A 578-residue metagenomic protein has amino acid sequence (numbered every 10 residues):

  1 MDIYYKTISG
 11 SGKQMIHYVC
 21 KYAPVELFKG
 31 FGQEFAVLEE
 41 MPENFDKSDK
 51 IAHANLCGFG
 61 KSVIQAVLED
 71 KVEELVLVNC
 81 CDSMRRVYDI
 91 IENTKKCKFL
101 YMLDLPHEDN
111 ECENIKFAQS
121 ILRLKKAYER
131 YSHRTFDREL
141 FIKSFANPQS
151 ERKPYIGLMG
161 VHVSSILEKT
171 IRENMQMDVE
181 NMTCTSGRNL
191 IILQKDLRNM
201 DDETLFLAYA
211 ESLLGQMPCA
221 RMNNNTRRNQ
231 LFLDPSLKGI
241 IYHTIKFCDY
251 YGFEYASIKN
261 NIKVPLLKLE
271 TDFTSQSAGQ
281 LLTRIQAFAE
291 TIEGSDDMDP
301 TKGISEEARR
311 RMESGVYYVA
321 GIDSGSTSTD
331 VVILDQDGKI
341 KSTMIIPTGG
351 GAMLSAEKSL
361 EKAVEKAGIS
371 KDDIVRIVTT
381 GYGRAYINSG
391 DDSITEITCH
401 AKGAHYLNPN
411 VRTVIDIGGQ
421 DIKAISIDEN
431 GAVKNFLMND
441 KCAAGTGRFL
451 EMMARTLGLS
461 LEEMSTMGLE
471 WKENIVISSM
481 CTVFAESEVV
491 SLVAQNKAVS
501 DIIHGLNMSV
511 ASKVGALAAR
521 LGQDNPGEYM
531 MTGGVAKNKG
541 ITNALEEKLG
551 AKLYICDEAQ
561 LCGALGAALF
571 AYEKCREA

Functional and structural regions predicted by a protein language model:
M1-V319, D337-K339, C442-L450, A578: An N-terminal assembly and electron-transfer interface module characteristic of large anaerobic redox and radical
V264-D272, E396-I397, E546-L565: Conserved phosphate-binding/catalytic loops in two-lobed NTP-binding clefts
R311-D337, V411-G431: Gly/Thr-rich phosphate-binding beta-strand-loop-beta motif of the actin/hexokinase/Hsp70
G321-L354, K362, F436, D440-K441: Short glycine-rich, Thr/Ser-proximal phosphate-binding strand/loop in the N-terminal lobe of ATP-dependent enzymes
M344, T348-A352, E429, K434-E470 (+1 more regions): Glycine-rich phosphate-binding loop plus the immediately following alpha-helix
Y382-G383, G522-K548, A559-G563: Glycine-rich phosphate-binding loops at beta-strand->alpha-helix junctions
G447-L450, C556-A578: Glycine-rich phosphate-binding/hydrolytic loop that grips phosphoryl groups
S487-A518, Q560: Adenine-nucleotide phosphate-binding core of ATP-dependent small-molecule kinases
